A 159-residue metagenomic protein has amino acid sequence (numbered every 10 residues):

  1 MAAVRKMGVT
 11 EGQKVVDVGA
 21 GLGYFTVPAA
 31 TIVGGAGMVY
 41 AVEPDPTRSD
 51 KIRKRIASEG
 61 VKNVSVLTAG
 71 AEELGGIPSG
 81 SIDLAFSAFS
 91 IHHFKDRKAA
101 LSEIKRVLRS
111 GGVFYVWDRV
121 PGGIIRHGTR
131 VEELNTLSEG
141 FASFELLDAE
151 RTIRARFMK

Functional and structural regions predicted by a protein language model:
M1-Q13: Conserved alpha-helix/loop element of class I SAM-dependent methyltransferases that forms part of the SAM/SAH-binding
V16, L22-E73: Class I SAM-dependent methyltransferase SAM/SAH-binding core
E72-L84: A short acidic, Gly/Pro-enriched loop at the edge of an enzyme's catalytic core that lines a small-molecule cofactor
D83-R97: A short SAM/SAH-binding and catalytic strip from SAM-dependent methyltransferases
K98-S110: A short glycine-rich, Lys/Arg-flanked "PGG" loop and its adjoining helix->strand segment in the class I
G111-R119: Conserved beta-strand signature within the Rossmann-like core of class I S-adenosyl-L-methionine
H127-F141: Short alpha-helix
E139-K159: Core SAM-dependent methyltransferase catalytic element
